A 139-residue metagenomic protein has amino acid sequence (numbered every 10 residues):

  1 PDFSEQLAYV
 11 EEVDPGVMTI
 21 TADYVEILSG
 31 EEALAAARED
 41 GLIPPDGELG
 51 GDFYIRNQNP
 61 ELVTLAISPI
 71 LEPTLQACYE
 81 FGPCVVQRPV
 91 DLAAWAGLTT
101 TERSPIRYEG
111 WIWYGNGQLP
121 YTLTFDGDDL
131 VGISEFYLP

Functional and structural regions predicted by a protein language model:
P1-P139: Solvent-exposed hydroxyl-ligand-binding patches built from regularly spaced Ser/Thr and small hydrophobics
